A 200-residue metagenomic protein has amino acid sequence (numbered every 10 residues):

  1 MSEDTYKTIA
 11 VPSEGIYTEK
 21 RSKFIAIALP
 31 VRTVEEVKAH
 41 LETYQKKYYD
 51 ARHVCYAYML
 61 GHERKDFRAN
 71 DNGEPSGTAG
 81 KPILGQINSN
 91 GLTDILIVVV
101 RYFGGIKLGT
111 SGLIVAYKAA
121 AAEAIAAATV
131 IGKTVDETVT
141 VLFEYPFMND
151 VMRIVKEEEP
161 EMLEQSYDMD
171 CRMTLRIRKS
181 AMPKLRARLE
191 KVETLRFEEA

Functional and structural regions predicted by a protein language model:
M1-G77, K191, E198-A200: C-terminal regulatory domains involved in ligand/effector binding and gene-expression control
T33-V34, E144-M148, I177-P183: Helix N-cap motif at beta-to-alpha junctions
A79-A127: Active-site beta-strand/loop microenvironment that shapes enzyme catalytic pockets
V130-Y145, M173-L175: Short glycine-/aliphatic-rich beta-strand segments at the starts of folded cytosolic domains
L142-P160: Short amphipathic alpha-helix segments
V151-E157, K184-E193: Short amphipathic alpha-helices in soluble, non-transmembrane regions that often serve as interface/regulatory elements
E161-S166, V192-A200: Conserved short beta-strand edge segments in small beta-sheet-based binding/regulatory domains
L163-R178: Non-DNA-binding regulatory cores of transcription-related proteins, predominantly C-terminal effector-binding
